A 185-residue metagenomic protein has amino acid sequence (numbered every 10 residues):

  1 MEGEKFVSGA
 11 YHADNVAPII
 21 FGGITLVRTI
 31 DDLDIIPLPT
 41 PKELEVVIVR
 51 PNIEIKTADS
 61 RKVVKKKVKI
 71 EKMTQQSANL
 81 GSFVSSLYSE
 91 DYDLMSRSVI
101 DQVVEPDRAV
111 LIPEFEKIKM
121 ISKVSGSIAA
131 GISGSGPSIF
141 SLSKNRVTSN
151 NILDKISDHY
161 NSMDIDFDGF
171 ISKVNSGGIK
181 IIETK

Functional and structural regions predicted by a protein language model:
M1-S125, R146-K185: ATP-dependent small-molecule kinase catalytic core of the GHMP/sugar-kinase superfamily and closely related
N15, G134-G136: Short, conserved active-site loops that position catalytic residues or coordinate cofactors/metal ions across diverse
A129-S133, I171: Short beta-strand
G136-S143: Short beta-strand->loop micro-motif that forms the acidic, two-metal-ion catalytic signature in nucleotide-processing
